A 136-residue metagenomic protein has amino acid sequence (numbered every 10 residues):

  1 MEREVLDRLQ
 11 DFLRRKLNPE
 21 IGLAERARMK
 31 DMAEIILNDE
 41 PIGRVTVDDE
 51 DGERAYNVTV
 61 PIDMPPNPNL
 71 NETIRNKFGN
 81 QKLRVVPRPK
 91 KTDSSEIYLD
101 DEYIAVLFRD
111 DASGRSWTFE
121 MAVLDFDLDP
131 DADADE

Functional and structural regions predicted by a protein language model:
M1-E136: Terminal leader/tail segments of proteins
